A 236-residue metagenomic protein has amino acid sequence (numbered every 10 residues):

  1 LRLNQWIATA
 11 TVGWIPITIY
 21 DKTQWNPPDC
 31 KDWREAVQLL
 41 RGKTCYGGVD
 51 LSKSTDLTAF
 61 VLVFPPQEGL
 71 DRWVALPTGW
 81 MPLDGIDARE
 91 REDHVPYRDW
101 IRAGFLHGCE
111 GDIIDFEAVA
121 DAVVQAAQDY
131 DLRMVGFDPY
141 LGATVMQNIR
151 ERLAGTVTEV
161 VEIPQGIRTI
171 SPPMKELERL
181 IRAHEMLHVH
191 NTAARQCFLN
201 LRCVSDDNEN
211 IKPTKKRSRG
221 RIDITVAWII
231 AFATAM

Functional and structural regions predicted by a protein language model:
L1-Q165, S171, K175, E185-M236: RNase H-like, metal-dependent nuclease domains and their acidic two-metal-ion catalytic environment used
